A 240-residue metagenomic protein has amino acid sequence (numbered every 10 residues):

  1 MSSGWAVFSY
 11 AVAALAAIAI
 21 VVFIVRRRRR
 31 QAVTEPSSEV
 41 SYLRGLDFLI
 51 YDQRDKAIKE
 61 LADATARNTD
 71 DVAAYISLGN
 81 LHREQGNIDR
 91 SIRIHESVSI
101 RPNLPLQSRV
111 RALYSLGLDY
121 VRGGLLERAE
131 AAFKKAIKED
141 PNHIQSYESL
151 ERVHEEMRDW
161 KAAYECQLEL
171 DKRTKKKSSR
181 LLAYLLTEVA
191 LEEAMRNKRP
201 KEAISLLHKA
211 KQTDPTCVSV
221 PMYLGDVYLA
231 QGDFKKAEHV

Functional and structural regions predicted by a protein language model:
M1-P36, K135-R152, E156-S179: Long, contiguous interaction/recruitment modules in multidomain scaffold/adaptor proteins
P36-D70, E84-N87, R93, L118 (+2 more regions): Alpha-helical segment of the N-proximal tetratricopeptide repeat
R54-D55, I88, L126, W160 (+2 more regions): TPR-repeat structural position
A74, S108, A112, S146 (+3 more regions): TPR alpha-solenoid repeat register
